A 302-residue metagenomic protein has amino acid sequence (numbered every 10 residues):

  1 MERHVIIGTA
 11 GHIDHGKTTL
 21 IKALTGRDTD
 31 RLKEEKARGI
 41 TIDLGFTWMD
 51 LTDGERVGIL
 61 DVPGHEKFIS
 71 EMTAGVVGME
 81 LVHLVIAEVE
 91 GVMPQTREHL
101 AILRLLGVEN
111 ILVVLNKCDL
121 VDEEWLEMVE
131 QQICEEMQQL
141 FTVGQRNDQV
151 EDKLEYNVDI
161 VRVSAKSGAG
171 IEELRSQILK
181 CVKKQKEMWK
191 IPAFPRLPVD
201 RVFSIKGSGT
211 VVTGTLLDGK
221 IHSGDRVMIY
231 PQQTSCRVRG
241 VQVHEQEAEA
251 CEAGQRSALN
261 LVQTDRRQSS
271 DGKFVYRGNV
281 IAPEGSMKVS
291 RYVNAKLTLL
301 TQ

Functional and structural regions predicted by a protein language model:
M1-I59: Conserved G1/Walker A P-loop phosphate-binding module
I7-G11, H15-A23, K67-T73, A87-P94: P-loop/Walker A NTP-binding module and the surrounding RecA-like catalytic core of P-loop NTPases
D14, L20, G39, D61 (+9 more regions): Residue-level signature of catalytic and energy-coupling elements of molecular machines, predominantly ATP/GTP-dependent
H15, P63, A169: ATP-binding Walker
L20-A23, E71, Q95-I102, M128-E136 (+1 more regions): Alpha-helical scaffold elements adjacent to nucleotide-binding pockets in ATP/GTP-utilizing enzyme cores
E55-R56, V62-K67, V77-M128: Conserved Switch II/interswitch segment of TRAFAC-class P-loop GTPases
E135-T301: Conserved catalytic-core segments of large NTP-driven translation/proteostasis enzymes
